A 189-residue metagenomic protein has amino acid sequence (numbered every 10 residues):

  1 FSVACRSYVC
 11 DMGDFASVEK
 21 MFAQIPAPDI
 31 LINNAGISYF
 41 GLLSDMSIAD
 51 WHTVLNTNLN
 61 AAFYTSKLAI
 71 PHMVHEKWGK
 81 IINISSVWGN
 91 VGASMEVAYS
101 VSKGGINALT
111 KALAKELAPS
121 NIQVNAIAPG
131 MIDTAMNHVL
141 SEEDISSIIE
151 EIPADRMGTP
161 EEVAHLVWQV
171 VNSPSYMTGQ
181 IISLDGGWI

Functional and structural regions predicted by a protein language model:
F1-P28, Y39, A49: Short-chain dehydrogenase/reductase
L42-L43, D50-L55, I148: Substrate-binding pocket helix/loop in short-chain dehydrogenase/reductase
S66, S102, T110: Active-site helix of classical SDR
P71, K115-P119: Alpha-helical segment proximal to the catalytic Tyr-Lys
W78, R156-L184: C-terminal substrate-recognition "lid" of short-chain dehydrogenase/reductases
S86: Residue(s) in the substrate-gating loop at a strand-loop-helix junction that position the organic substrate next
A118, Q123, M177-G179: Short, small/polar-rich loop/turn modules that mediate ligand/substrate recognition or access, typified
